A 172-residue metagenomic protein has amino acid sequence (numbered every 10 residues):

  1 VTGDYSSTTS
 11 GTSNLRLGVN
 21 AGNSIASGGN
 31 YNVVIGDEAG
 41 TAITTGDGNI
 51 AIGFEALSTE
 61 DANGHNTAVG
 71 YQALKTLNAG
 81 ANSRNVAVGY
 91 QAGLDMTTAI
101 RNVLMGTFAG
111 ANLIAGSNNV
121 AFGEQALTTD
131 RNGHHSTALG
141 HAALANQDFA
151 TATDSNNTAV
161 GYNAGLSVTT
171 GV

Functional and structural regions predicted by a protein language model:
V1-V172: Glycine- and small/polar-enriched repetitive beta-structure motifs of secreted/surface proteins
